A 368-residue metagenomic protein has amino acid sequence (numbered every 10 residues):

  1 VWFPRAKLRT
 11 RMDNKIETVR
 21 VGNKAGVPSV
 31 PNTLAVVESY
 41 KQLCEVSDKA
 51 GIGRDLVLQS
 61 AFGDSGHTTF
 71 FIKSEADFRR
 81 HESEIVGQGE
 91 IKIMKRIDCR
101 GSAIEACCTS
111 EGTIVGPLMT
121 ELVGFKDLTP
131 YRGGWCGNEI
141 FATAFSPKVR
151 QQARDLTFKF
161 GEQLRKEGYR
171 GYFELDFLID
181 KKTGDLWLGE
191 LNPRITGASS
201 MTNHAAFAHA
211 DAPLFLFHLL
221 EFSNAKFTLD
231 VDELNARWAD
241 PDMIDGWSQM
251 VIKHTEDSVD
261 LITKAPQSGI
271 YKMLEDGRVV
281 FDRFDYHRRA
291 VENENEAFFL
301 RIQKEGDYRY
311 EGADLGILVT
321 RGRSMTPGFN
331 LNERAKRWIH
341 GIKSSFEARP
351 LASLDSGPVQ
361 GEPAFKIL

Functional and structural regions predicted by a protein language model:
V1-K49, D64, E311-D314, G328 (+2 more regions): Conserved N-proximal alpha/beta basic substrate-recognition cap immediately N-terminal to, or forming the N-lobe
N32, R54-H81, G101-A103, K126-F145: Glycine-rich phosphate-binding loop of ATP-grasp-fold ATP-dependent ligases
A50, F62-G63, R96-R100, E167-G171 (+1 more regions): A short catalytic or substrate-binding loop motif that flags glycine-/basic-rich loops and adjacent residues that bind
F70-P130, I179-W187, D240-Q267, V291-E296 (+1 more regions): Phosphate-binding site of ATP-dependent enzymes
V86, A106, E139, T143 (+2 more regions): Long, internal scaffold/assembly segments composed of regular secondary structure
I97-C99, A106-K159, N192-L219: ATP-dependent carboxylate/phosphate-activation module, predominantly the ATP-grasp catalytic core and closely related
E162, Y169-N235, A239-D242: Long, well-ordered mid-to-C-terminal structural blocks that present hydrophobic/aromatic surfaces
L220-L368: Peripheral (often C-terminal) accessory segments that flank ATP-dependent C-N-forming ligase machineries
